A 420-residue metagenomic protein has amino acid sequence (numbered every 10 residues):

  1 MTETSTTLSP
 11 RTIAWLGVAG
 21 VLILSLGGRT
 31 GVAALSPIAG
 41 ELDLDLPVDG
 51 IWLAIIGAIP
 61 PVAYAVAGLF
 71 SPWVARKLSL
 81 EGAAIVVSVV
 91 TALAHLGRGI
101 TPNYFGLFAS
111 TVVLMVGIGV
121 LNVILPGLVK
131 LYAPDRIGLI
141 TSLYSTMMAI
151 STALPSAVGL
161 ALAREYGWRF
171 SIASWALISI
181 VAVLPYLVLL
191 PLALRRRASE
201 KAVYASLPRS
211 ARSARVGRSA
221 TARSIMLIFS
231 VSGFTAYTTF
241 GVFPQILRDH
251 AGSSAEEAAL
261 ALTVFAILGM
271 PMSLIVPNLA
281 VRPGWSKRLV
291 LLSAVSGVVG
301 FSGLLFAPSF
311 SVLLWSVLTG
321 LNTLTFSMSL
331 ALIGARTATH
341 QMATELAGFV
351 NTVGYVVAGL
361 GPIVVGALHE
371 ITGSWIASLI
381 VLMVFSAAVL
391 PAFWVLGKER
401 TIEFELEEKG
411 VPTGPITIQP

Functional and structural regions predicted by a protein language model:
L35-S36, A220-T263, M270: Extracytoplasmic gate region of multi-pass secondary transporters
P47, S79, I100-F105, P134 (+3 more regions): Helix-breaking motifs and short loop linkers at transmembrane-helix boundaries and internal kinks in secondary membrane
V66-F105: Conserved MFS/SLC helix-loop-helix module at the cytosolic interface between two early adjacent transmembrane helices
A67-S79, M272-W285: Helix-to-loop junctions at the C-terminal end of transmembrane segments in multipass secondary transporters
T111-M148: Cytoplasmic helix-loop-helix junction between adjacent transmembrane helices in 12-TM secondary transporters
D135-R136, L143-L194: Helix-loop-helix hairpin linking two adjacent transmembrane segments in secondary transporters
S286-S329: C-terminal transmembrane helical hairpin of 12-TM major facilitator-type secondary transporters
T337-I376, L382: A late C-terminal transmembrane helix in Major Facilitator Superfamily
